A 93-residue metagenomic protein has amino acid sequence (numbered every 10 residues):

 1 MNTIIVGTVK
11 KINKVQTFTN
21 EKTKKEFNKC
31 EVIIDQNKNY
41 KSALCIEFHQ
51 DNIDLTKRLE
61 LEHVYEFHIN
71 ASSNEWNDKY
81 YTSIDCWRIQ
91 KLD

Functional and structural regions predicted by a protein language model:
M1-D93: Single-stranded nucleic acid-binding surfaces, predominantly the OB-fold ssDNA-binding core
